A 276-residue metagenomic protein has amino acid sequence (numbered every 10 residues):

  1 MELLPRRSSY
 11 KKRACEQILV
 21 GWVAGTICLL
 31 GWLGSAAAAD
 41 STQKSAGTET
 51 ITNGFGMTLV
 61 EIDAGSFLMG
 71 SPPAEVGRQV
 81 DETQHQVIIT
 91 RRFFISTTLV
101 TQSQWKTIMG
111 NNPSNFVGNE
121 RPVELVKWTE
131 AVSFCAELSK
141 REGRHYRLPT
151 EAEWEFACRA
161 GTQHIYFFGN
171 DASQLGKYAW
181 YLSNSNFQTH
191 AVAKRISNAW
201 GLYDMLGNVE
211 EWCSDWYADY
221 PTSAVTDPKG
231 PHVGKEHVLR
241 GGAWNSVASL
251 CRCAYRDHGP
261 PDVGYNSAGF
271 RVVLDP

Functional and structural regions predicted by a protein language model:
M1-E16: N-terminal secretory signal peptides that target proteins for export/translocation
G21-W32: Bacterial N-terminal signal peptides
A36-A39: Boundary at the C-terminal end of the N-terminal hydrophobic targeting segment
E49-S114, K127-T129, L206-G207: A short glycine-rich, aromatic-capped structural motif
T58, R144, S197-W200: Short loop/turn microsegments at loop-to-beta-strand junctions
F67, Q102, G118-G176, W212 (+1 more regions): Short, well-ordered surface patches within globular domains
E75-I88, T162-Q163, S185-Q188, M205-P276: Surface-exposed recognition segments
L175-L202: A short, contiguous structural element within a folded domain that forms the immediate neighborhood of a functional site
